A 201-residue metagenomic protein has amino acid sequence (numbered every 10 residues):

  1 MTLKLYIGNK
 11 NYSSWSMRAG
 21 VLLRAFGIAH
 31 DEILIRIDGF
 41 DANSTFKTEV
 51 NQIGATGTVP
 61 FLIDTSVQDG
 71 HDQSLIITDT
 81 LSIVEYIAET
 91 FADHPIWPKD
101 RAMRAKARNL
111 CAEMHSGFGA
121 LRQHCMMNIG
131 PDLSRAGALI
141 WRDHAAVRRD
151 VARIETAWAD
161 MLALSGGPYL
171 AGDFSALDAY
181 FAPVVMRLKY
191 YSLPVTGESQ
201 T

Functional and structural regions predicted by a protein language model:
M1-W141: GST-like domain detector, emphasizing the conserved glutathione-binding G-site in the N-terminal thioredoxin-like
M114, F118-T201: GST-like fold's C-terminal all-alpha helical module
